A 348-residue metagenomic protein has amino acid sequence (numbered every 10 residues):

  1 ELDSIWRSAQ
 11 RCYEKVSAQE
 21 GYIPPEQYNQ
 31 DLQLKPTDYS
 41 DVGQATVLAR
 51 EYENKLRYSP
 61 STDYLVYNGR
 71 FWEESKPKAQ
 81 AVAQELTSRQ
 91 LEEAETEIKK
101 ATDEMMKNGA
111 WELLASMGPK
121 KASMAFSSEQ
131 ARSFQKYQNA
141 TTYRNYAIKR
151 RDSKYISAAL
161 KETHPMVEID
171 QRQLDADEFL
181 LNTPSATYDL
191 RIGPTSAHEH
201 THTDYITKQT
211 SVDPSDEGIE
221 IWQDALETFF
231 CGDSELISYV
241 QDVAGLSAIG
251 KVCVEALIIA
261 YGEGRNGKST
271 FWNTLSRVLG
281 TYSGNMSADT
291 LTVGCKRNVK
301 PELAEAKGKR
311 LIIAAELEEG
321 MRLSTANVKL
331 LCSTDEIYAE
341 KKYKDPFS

Functional and structural regions predicted by a protein language model:
E1-D31: Basic, alpha-helical nucleic-acid-binding regions used in initiation and control of genome expression
Q30-Q209, T334: Intein modules and their embedded homing endonuclease domains
K55-P77, Q173-D175, T187-R310: P-loop NTPase catalytic core of nucleic-acid-dependent motor ATPases
V82, L86, F271-T274, E305 (+1 more regions): Alpha-helical scaffold elements adjacent to nucleotide-binding pockets in ATP/GTP-utilizing enzyme cores
S185, G262-G264, E316-E318, C332: Short, flexible loop/turn elements at secondary-structure junctions
S283-A288, R322-T325, I337-K341: Acidic/polar loop patches that form or flank catalytic/metal-binding clefts of enzymes that bind anionic ligands
C295-E302, L317-M321, T334-S348: Conserved Walker
G308-L323: Conserved P-loop NTPase "ATPase switch" module shared by AAA+ and STAND
